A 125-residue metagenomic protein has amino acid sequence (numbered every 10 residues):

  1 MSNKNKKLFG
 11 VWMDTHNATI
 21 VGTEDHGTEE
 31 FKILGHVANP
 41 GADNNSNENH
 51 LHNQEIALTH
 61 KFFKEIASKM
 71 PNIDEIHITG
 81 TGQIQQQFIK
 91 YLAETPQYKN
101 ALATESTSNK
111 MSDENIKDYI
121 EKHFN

Functional and structural regions predicted by a protein language model:
M1-N125: Terminal alpha-helical anchor/extension segments at protein ends
